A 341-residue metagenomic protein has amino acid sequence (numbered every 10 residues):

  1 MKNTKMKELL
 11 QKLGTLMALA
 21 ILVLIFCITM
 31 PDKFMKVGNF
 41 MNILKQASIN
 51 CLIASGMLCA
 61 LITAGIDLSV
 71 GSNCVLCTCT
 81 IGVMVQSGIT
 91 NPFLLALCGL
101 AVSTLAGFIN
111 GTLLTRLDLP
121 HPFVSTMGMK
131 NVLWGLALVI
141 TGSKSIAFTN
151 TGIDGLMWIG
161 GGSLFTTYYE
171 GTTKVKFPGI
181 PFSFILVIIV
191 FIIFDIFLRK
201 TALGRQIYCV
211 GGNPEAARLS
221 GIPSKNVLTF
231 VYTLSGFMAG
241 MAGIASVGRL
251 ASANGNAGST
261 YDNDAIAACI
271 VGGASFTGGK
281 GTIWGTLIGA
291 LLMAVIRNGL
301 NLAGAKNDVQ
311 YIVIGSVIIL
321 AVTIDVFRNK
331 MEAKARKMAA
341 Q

Functional and structural regions predicted by a protein language model:
M1-A54, I89-L94, E170-F177, R336-Q341: Membrane-interfacial amphipathic/re-entrant helices at transmembrane-helix boundaries
M1-L24, G212, L219-N226, I296-Q341: Cytosolic-side transmembrane-helix boundaries in multi-pass membrane proteins
I21-I28, K36-G88, L113-L119, G273-I283 (+1 more regions): Single transmembrane alpha-helix segments in multi-pass membrane proteins
I89-K130, G289: Alpha-helical transmembrane segments within multi-pass membrane transporters and channels
N91-G99, L105-N110, T167-S252: Helix-loop-helix "hairpin" substructures at the membrane interface of multi-pass membrane proteins
P122-L203, V227-F230, A253-G255, A335-Q341: Transmembrane helix-bundle core of multi-pass membrane transporters and related energy-transducing complexes
P122-V124, G179-V187, L228, T260-D262 (+1 more regions): Loop-to-transmembrane alpha-helix initiation sites
Y232-A242, R249-I314: Transmembrane alpha-helical segments in multi-pass inner-membrane proteins
